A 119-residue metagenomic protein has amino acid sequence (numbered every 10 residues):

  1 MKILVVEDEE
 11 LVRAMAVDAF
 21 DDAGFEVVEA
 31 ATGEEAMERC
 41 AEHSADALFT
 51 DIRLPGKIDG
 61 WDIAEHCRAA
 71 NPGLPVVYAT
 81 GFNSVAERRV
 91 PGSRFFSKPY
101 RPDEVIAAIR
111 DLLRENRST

Functional and structural regions predicted by a protein language model:
E7: Conserved acidic carboxylate
A14-D22: Charged docking surfaces used in two-component/phosphorelay signaling
E29-A47: Acidic, metal-coordinating helix/loop segments flanking the phosphotransfer/catalytic sites of two-component signaling
T32, I58-I63: Acidic catalytic/metal-coordinating carboxylates
D51-I52: Active-site residues of response regulator receiver
W61-P72: Short amphipathic alpha-helix used as the core "switch/output" element in two-component signaling
A79-T80: Hydrophobic/aromatic residues positioned on beta-strands within the core alpha/beta folds
Y100-L113, R117: C-terminal output helix
